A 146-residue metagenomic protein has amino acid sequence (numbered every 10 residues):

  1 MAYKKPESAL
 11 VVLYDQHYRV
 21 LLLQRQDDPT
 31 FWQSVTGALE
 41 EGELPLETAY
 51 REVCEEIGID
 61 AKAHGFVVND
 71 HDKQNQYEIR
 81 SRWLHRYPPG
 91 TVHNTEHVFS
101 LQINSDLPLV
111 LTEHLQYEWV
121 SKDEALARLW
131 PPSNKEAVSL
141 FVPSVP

Functional and structural regions predicted by a protein language model:
M1-V20, E41: Conserved N-terminal beta-strand and adjoining loop/helix that marks the start of the Nudix/MutT-like hydrolase domain
V20, W32, P108-V110: Intrinsically disordered, low-complexity acidic/polar segments
Q26-P29: Short connector loops/turns at beta-strand edges and beta->alpha or beta->beta junctions
Q33-G37: A short gly/proline-enriched turn/hairpin at secondary-structure junctions
L39-S133: Unchanged
A137-V142, P146: A small-molecule sensor/coupling module
